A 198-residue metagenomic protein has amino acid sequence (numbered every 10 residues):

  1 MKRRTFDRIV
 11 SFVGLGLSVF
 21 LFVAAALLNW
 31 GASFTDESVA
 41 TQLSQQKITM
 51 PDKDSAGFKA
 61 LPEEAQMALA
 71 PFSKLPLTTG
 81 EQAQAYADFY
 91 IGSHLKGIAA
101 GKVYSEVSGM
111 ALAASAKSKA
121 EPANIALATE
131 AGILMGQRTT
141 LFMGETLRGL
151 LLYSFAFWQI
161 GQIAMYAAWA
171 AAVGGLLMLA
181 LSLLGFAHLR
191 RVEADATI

Functional and structural regions predicted by a protein language model:
K2-F12, Q159-I198: Juxtamembrane interface at the cytosolic side of transmembrane helices
I9-L27: Hydrophobic membrane-insertion alpha-helices, especially the h-region of bacterial N-terminal signal peptides
V23-G31, S182-G185: C-terminal TM-helix exit segments that contain a strictly Trp-centered aromatic cap at the helix terminus
N29-I48: Alpha-helical transmembrane signal-anchor/signal-peptide segments
K47-F142: Long, solvent-exposed extracytoplasmic domains/loops
A128-V173: Short, aromatic-rich amphipathic segments at membrane interfaces that lie adjacent to a transmembrane helix or signal
